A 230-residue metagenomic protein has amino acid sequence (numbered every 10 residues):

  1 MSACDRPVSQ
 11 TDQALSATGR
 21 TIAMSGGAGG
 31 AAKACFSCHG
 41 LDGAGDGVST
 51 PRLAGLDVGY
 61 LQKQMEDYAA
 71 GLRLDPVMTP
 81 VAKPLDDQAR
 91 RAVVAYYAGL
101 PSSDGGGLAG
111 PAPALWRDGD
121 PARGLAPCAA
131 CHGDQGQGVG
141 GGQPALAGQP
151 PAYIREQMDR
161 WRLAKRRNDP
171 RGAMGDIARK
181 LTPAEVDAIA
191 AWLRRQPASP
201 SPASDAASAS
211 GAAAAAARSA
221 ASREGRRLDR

Functional and structural regions predicted by a protein language model:
C4-A31, G99-G124, D205, G211-R230: Electrostatic cytochrome c docking/interface patches
D5-V8, C38-G45, A98, C131-Q137 (+2 more regions): Detector for the c-type heme attachment site
R20-S49, A54, P80: Post-signal-peptide N-terminal segment of Sec-exported extracytoplasmic proteins
G27, A34, D67, G124-L125 (+6 more regions): His/Met- and acidic-residue-enriched segments that coordinate or traffic transition-metal cofactors and support
G30, D57-T79, P150-G172, A209: Extended intrinsically disordered, low-complexity coil regions enriched in Ser, Thr, Gly, Ala and often Pro
A32-D42, V93, L125-Q135, I189: The canonical Cys-X-X-Cys-His
D46-R52, Y68-G107, G140-A145, K165-Q196 (+2 more regions): Axial heme c-ligation environment in periplasmic c-type cytochrome domains
P51-V58, C131, P144-A152: Short cysteine/histidine-rich metal-coordination sites, predominantly Zn2+-binding motifs
